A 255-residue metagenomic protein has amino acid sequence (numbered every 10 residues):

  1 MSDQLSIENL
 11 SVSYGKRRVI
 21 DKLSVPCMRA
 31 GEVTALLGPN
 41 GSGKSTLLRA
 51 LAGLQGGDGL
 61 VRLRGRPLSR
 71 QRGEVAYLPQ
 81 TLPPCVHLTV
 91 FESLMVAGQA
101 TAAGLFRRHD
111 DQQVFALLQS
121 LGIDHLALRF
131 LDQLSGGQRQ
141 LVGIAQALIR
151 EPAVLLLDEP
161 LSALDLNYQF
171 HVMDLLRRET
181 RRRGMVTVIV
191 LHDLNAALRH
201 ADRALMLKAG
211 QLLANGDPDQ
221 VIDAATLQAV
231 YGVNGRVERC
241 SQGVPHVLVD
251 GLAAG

Functional and structural regions predicted by a protein language model:
M1-A30, C85: A short, flexible loop at the N-terminus of ABC-type nucleotide-binding domains that lies
M28, G56-G73: Conserved ABC transporter NBD signature motif
L37-P39: The feature captures the beta-strand-to-loop junction immediately N-terminal to the Walker
A52: Helix-to-loop junction immediately C-terminal to a conserved catalytic motif
R108-L126: Conserved ABC ATPase "signature" region
F130-L134, Q138: Conserved ABC ATPase signature
I149-A153: A short, proline-enriched helix->beta-strand linker immediately N-terminal to the Walker B motif in ABC-type P-loop
L155-E159: Catalytic Walker B motif of ABC-type/P-loop ATPase nucleotide-binding domains
